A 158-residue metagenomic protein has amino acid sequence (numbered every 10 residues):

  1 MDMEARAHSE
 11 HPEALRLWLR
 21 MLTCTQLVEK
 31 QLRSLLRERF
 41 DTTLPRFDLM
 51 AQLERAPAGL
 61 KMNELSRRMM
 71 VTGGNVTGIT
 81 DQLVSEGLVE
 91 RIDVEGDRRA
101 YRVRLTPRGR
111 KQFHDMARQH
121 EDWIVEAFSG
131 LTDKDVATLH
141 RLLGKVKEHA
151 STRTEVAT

Functional and structural regions predicted by a protein language model:
M1-F40, T158: N-terminal leader segment of winged-helix/HTH proteins
M1-P12, D133-T158: C-terminal regulatory/oligomerization modules of transcriptional regulators
D2-R6, D81-R141: Charged, amphipathic alpha-helical coiled-coil/dimerization segments
W18, L22, Q26, M70 (+3 more regions): Short amphipathic alpha-helical segments with heptad-repeat character
Q26, K30-T72, V156-T158: N-terminal helix-turn-helix DNA-binding core of bacterial DNA-binding proteins
V28, L32-L35, M69, Q112 (+2 more regions): Alpha-helical linker/hinge and terminal dimerization helices associated with HTH transcriptional regulators
